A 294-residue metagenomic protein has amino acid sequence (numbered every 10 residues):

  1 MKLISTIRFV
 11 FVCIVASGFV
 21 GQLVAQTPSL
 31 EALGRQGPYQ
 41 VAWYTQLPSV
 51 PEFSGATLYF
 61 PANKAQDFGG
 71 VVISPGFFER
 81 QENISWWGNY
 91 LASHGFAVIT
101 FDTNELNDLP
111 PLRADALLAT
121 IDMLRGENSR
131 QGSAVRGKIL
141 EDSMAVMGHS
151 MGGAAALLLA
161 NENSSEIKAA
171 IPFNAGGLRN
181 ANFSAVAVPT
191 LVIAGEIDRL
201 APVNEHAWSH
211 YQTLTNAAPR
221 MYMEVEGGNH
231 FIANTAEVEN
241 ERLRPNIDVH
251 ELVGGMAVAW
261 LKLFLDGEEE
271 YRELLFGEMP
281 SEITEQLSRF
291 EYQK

Functional and structural regions predicted by a protein language model:
V10-G18: Bacterial N-terminal signal peptides
Q26-Q66: N-terminal cap/lid segment of alpha/beta-hydrolase-fold proteins
Q66, P111-A154, E162: Gly/Ser-rich "nucleophile elbow"/oxyanion-hole loop immediately N-terminal to the catalytic nucleophile in hydrolases
D67-G76: Short beta-strand element of the alpha/beta-hydrolase
E82-D102: Short amphipathic alpha-helix adjacent to the substrate-entry channel of hydrolases
S165-A175: A conserved short beta-strand
V186-V188, I193-G255, A259, L263: Active-site-adjacent alpha-helix of alpha/beta-hydrolase-fold enzymes
